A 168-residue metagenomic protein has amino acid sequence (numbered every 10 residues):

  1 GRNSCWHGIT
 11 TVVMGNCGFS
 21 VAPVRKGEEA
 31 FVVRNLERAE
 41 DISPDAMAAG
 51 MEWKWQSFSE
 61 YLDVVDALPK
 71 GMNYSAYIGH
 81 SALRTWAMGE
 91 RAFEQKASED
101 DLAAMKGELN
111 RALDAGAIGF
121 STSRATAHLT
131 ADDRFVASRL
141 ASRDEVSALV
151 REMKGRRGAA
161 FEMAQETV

Functional and structural regions predicted by a protein language model:
R2-G119: Divalent-metal coordination cores built from histidine and acidic residues
S59-P69, Q95-S123, A127-V168: Histidine/acidic residue-rich metal-binding segments in metalloenzymes
